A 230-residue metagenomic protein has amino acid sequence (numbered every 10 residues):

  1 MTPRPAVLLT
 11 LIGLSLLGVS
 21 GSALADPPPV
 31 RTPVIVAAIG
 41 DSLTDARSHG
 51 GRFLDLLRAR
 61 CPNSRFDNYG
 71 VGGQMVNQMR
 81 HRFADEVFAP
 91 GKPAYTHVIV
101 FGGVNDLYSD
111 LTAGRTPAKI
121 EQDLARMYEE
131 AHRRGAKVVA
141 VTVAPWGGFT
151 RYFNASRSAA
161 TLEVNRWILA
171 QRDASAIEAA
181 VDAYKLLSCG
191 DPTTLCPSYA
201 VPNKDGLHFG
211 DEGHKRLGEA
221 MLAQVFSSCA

Functional and structural regions predicted by a protein language model:
M1-L9: Bacterial N-terminal signal peptides that target proteins for export
L9-G18: Bacterial N-terminal signal peptides
A23-A25: Boundary at the C-terminal end of the N-terminal hydrophobic targeting segment
P28-I39, L43-A125, G147-Y152, A159-L162 (+1 more regions): Conserved SGNH/GDSL esterase-like catalytic core that processes O-acyl groups on lipids and polysaccharides
F101, V141-T142: Alpha/beta-hydrolase-fold catalytic nucleophile elbow
A125-H132: Surface-exposed amphipathic alpha-helices with a cationic face
R134-K137: A short helix->loop->beta-strand "cap" motif at the edges of active sites that frequently abuts
A144-A230: Catalytic His-Asp segment of secreted/periplasmic serine-dependent ester chemistry enzymes
